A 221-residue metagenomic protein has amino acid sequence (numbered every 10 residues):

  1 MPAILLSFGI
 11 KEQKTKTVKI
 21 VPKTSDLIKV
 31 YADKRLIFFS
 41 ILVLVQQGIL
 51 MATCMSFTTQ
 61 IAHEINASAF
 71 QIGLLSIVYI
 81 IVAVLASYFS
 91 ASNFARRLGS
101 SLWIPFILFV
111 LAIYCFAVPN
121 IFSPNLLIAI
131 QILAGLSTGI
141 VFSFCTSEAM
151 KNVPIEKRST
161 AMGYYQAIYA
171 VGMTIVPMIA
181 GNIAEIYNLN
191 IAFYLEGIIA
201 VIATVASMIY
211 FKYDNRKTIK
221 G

Functional and structural regions predicted by a protein language model:
M1-K16, A206-F211: C-terminal membrane-cytosol helix-exit motif in multi-pass small-molecule transporters
I10-S40: Juxtamembrane intracellular "pre-TM" segments in multi-pass secondary transporters
I37-F38, G48-I65: Helix-loop boundary and gating motifs at the non-cytosolic
A86-G99, A184: Helix-to-loop junctions at the C-terminal end of transmembrane segments in multipass secondary transporters
L102-F116: Structural signature of the two symmetry-related core transmembrane helices
N125-L133: Paired small-residue
I140-V153: Intracellular juxtamembrane helix-capping segments at the cytosolic ends of symmetry-related transmembrane helices
K157-Y187: A late C-terminal transmembrane helix in Major Facilitator Superfamily
